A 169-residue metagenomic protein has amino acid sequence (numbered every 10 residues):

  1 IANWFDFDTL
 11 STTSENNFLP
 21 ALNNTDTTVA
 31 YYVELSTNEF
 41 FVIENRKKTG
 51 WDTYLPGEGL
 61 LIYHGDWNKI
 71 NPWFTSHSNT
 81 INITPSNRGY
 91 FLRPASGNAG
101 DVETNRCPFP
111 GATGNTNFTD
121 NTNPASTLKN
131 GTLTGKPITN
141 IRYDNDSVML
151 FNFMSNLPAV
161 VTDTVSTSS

Functional and structural regions predicted by a protein language model:
T9-A159: Non-catalytic C-terminal accessory/binding modules of secreted extracellular proteins
P158-S166: Proline-enriched interdomain boundary motifs that mark the N-terminal boundary and often initiate the first structured
